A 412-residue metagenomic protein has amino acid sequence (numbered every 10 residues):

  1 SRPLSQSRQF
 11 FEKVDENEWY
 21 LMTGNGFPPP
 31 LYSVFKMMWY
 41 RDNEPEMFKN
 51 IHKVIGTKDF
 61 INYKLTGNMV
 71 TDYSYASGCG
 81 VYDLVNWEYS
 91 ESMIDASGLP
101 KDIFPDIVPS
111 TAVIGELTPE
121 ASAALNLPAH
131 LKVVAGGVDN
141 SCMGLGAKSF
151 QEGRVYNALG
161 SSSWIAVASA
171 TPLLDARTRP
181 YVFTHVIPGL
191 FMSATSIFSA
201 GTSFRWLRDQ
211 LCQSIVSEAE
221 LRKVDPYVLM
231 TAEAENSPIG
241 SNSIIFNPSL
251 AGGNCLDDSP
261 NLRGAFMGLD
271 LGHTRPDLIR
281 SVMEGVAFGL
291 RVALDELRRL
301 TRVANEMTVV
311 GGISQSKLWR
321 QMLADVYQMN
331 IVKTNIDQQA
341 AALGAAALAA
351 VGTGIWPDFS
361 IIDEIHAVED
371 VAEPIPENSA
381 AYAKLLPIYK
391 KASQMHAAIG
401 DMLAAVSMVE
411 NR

Functional and structural regions predicted by a protein language model:
S1-E12, P45-K49, N68, D83 (+1 more regions): Glycine/Thr-rich phosphate-binding loops that ligate phosphate moieties of nucleotide and other phosphorylated ligands
S1-R222, M408: Glycine-rich phosphate-binding/catalytic subdomain of phosphoryl-transfer and nucleotide/sugar-phosphate-processing
